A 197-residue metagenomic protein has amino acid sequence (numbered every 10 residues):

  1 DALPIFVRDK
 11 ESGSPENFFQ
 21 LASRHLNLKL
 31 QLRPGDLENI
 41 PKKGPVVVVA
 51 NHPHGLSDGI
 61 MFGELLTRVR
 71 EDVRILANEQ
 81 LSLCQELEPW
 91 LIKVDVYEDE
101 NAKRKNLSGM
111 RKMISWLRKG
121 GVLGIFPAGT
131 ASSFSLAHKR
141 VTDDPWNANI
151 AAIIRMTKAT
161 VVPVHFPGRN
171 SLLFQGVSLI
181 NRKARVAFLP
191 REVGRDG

Functional and structural regions predicted by a protein language model:
D1-V49, G59-M61, R68-R70, E88-P89: Membrane-anchoring hydrophobic helices of lipid-metabolizing enzymes
S23-L28, H52, D99-R104, K139-V141: Short, flexible loop segments at the rims of nucleotide/cofactor-binding pockets, characterized by
V47-K103: Catalytic core of membrane glycerolipid acyltransferases/transacylases, capturing the structured, soluble-facing
G59-M61, E86-E88, P127-A128, F134-K139 (+1 more regions): A short secondary-structure junction signal
L65, S115, A152-I153: Hydrophobic/aromatic ligand-binding patch that stacks against planar heteroaromatic rings of cofactors or nucleotides
G109-K119: Short amphipathic alpha-helices and their capping/turn segments at secondary-structure boundaries
K119-T130: A structural motif
V122, F134-G197: A cross-family acyltransferase "interaction/gating" segment
